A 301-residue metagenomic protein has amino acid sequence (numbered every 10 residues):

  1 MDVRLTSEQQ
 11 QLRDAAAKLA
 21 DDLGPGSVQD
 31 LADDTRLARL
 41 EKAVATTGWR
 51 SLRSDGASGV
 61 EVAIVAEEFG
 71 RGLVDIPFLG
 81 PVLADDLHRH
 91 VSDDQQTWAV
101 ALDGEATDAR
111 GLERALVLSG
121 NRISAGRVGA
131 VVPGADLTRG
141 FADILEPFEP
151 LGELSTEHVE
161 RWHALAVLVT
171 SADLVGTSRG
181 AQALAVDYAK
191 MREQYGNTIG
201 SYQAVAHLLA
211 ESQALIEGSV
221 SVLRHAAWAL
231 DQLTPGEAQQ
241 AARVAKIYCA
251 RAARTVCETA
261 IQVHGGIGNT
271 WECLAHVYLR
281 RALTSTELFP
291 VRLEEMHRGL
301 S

Functional and structural regions predicted by a protein language model:
M1-G72, L300-S301: Amphipathic, small/basic residue-rich leader segments at the start of a protein or domain
L5-E8, L12, D33-R36, T198 (+2 more regions): Residue-level recognition of alpha-helical structural elements
R13, V169-Q232: Extended amphipathic alpha-helical segments enriched in small hydrophobics
L19, S171, A185, S212 (+7 more regions): Amphipathic alpha-helices that form helix-helix packing interfaces
G24-A32, R53, V186, I216-I247 (+3 more regions): C-terminal helix-coil-helix/basic helical segment that borders enzyme active sites and/or dimer interfaces and provides
L73-A183, D187: FAD-binding core of flavoproteins
G266-S301: Glycine-rich phosphate/cofactor-binding loops in nucleotide/flavin-utilizing enzymes
